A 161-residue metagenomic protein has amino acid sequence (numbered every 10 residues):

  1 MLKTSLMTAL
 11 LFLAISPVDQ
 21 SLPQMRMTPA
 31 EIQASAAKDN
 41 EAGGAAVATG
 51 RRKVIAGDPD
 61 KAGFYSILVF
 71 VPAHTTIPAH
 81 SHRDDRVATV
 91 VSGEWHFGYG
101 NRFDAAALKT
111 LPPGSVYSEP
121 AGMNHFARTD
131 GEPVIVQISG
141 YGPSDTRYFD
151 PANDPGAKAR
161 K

Functional and structural regions predicted by a protein language model:
M1-M7: Bacterial N-terminal signal peptides that target proteins for export
I15-Y65, A152-K161: A short, N-terminal "cap"/entry segment at the start of jelly-roll beta-barrel domains of the cupin/DSBH fold
D58-P59, N101-G122: Short acidic-glycine-tyrosine-enriched beta hairpin
D60, P72-H74, W95, G122 (+1 more regions): Solvent-exposed coil/turn segments that connect beta secondary-structure elements in extracytoplasmic/periplasmic
Y65-H82, L111, P120-A121: Conserved short histidine dyad/triad with adjacent acidic residue
P72-T75, H82-R102: Glycine- and acidic-residue-biased ligand/ion/polar-headgroup-sensing regions
I77-A79, F97-G98, E119, N124-D130: Short beta-strand His + acidic residue motifs that chelate non-heme Fe in jelly-roll/DSBH and cupin folds
A106-K109, F126-K161: Double-stranded beta-helix
